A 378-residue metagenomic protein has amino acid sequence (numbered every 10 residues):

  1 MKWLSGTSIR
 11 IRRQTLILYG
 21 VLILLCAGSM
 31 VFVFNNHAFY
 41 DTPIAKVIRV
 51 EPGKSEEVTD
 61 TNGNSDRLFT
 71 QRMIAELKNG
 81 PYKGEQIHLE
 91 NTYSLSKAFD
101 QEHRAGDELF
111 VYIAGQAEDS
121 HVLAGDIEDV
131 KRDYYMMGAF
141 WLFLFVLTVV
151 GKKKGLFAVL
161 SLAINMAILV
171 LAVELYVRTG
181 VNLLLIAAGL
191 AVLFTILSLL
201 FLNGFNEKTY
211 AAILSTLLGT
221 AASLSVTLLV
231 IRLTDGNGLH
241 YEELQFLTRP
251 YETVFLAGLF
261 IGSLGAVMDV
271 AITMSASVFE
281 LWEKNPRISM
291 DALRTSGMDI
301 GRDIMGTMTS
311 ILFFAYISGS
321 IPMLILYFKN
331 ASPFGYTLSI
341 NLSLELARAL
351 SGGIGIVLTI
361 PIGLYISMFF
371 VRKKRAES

Functional and structural regions predicted by a protein language model:
M1-I44: Hydrophobic secretory-pathway targeting helix
I44-A105: Membrane-cytosol interface segments
L95-Y134: Extended, hydrophilic extramembrane loops/domains of integral membrane proteins
W141-F145, G151-G262, A266: Transmembrane alpha-helical segments that form the functional core of multipass membrane systems
M166, V170, T220, L224-L228 (+7 more regions): Transmembrane alpha-helical segments of multi-pass membrane transport proteins and ion-pumping complexes
A212-T216, T220, F246-I261, T307 (+2 more regions): Pore-lining and gate-forming transmembrane alpha-helices of multi-pass membrane transport proteins
D269-L324, N330: Helical hairpin unit composed of two closely spaced alpha helices linked by a short loop
D299, D303-G306, F314-S378: Hydrophobic alpha-helical transmembrane segments of membrane transport and translocation systems, primarily multi-pass
